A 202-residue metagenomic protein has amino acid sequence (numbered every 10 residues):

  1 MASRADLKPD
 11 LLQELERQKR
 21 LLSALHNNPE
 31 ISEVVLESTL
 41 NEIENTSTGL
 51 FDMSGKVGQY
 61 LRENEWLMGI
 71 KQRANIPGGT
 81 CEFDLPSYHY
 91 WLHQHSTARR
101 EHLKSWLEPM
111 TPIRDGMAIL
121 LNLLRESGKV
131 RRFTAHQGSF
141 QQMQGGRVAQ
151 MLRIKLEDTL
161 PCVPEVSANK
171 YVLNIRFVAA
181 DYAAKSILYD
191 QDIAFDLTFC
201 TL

Functional and structural regions predicted by a protein language model:
S3, R20, A24-N27, I31 (+2 more regions): Generic alpha-helix detector with strongest preference for long hydrophobic helices that associate with membranes
S3-E65: Hydrophobic/aromatic-rich structural module bridging two neighboring secondary-structure elements via a short loop
R4-L7, L11-L21, C81-Y88, P112 (+1 more regions): Residue-level signal for functionally critical sites in structured catalytic/ligand-binding pockets
D6, D10, D52, D84 (+5 more regions): Acidic-enriched, low-complexity/disordered segments with a strong bias for Aspartate over Glutamate
P29-L36, E108-M110, V172-A179: Short secondary-structure transition/capping segments
T46-M151: Charged, well-structured binding/catalytic surfaces in domain cores that contact anionic ligands
Q150-L202: Extended, charged low-complexity segments that frequently continue into or abut oligomerization scaffolds
